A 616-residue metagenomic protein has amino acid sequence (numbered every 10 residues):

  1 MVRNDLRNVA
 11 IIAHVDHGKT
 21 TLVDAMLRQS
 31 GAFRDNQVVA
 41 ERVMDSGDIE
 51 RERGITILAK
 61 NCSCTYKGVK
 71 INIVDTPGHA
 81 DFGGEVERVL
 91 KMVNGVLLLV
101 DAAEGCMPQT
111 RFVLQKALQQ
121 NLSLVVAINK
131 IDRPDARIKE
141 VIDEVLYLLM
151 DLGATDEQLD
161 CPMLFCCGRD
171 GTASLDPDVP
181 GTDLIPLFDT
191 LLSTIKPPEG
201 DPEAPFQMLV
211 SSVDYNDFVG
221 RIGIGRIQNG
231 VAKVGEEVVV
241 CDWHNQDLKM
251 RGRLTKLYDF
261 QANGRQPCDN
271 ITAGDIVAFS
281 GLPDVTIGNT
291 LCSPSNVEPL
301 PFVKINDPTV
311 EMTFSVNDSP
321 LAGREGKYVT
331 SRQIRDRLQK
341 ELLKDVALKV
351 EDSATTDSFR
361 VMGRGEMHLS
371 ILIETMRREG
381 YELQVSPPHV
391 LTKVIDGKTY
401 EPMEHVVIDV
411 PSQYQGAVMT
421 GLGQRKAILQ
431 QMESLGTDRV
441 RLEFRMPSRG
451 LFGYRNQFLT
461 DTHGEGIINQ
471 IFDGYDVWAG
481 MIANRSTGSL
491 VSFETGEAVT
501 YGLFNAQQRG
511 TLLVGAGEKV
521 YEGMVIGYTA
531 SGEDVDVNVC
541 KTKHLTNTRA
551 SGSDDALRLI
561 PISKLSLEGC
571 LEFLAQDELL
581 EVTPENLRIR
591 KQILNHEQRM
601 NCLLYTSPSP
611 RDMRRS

Functional and structural regions predicted by a protein language model:
M1-V100, E104, E144, V213-N216: P-loop NTPase switch module centered on the Walker A-proximal segment
L6, D352-I395, E401-E404, Q415-A417 (+7 more regions): Conserved structured catalytic cores and adjacent interaction surfaces of nucleotide-binding/hydrolyzing enzymes
V38-E41, L152-L164, P198-L209, Q246-F260 (+9 more regions): Interdomain boundary/hinge elements
A80, V93-R111, V125, I131-K139: Conserved Switch II/interswitch segment of TRAFAC-class P-loop GTPases
V96-L99, N121-N129, E157-C166: Conserved beta-strand/loop subsegment of P-loop NTPase cores
R137-L191: Canonical P-loop GTPase G-domain recognition
Q207-E311, A322-R324, T487, G496-T546 (+2 more regions): Conserved nucleotide-binding/hydrolysis modules and their immediate coupling elements across P-loop/ASCE NTPase motors
Y605-S616: Single conserved hydrophobic/aromatic residue that forms the stacking wall/gate of nucleotide- or nucleobase-binding
